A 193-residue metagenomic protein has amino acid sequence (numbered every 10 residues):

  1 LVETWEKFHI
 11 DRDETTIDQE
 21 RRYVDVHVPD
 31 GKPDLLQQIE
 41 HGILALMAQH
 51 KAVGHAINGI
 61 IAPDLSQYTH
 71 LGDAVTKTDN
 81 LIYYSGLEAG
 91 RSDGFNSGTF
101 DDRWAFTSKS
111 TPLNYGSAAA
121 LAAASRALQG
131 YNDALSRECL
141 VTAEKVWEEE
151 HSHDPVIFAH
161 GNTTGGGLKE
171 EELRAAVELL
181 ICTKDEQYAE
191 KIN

Functional and structural regions predicted by a protein language model:
L1-E3, K7-I10, P33-A105: Low-complexity, Ser/Thr/Pro/Gly-enriched N-terminal "stalk/linker" regions
L1-R12, D18-D25, A45, Q49 (+2 more regions): Well-ordered alpha-helical scaffold segments within catalytic/enzyme domains
D18-H27, Y84-S108, A123-A127, P155-V156: Short glycine/proline-rich turn/loop motifs
Q38-G54, L140-I157, I181-N193: Long, well-ordered core segments of solenoidal/helical folds
E88-D101, A175-N193: Extended glycan-interaction surfaces of carbohydrate-active proteins
F100-N114, D154-E170, N193: Solvent-exposed loop and edge beta-strand segments that line ligand/cofactor-binding and catalytic clefts
